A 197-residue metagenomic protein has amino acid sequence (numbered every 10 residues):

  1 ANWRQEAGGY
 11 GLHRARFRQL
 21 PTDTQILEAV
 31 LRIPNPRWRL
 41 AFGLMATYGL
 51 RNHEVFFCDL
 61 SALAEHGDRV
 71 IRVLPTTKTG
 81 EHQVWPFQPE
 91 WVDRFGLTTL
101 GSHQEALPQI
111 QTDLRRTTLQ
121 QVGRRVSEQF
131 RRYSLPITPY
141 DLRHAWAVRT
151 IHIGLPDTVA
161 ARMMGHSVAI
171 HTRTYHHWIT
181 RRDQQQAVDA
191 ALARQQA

Functional and structural regions predicted by a protein language model:
A1: Non-catalytic DNA-binding core/recognition domains of DNA-processing enzymes
E6-N52, F56: Basic, Lys/Arg- and aromatic-enriched nucleic-acid-binding interface segment
L20, T76-G80, M164-D189: Catalytic-site neighborhood detector that most strongly recognizes the C-terminal catalytic loop/helix of tyrosine
I33, L44-M45, P136, R149-T150 (+2 more regions): Short alpha-helical segment immediately N-terminal to, or the first helix within, an HTH/HTH-like DNA-binding domain
E54-V55, I137-T138, A147, G154-G165: Active-site-proximal segment of tyrosine recombinases
F57-F95: Conserved tyrosine-mediated DNA breakage-rejoining catalytic core shared by Y-recombinases
L63-G67, L155-T174: Short, polar N-cap/turn motifs at the start of nucleic acid-interacting alpha helices
F87-P136, Y140-D141, W146: Active-site/catalytic core of tyrosine-dependent DNA strand-transfer enzymes
